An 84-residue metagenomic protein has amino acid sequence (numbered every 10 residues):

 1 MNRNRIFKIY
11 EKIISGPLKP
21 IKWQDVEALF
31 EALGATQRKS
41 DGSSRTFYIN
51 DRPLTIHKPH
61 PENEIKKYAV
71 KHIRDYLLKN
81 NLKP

Functional and structural regions predicted by a protein language model:
M1-S44, N50-P84: Basic nucleic-acid-binding interfaces
